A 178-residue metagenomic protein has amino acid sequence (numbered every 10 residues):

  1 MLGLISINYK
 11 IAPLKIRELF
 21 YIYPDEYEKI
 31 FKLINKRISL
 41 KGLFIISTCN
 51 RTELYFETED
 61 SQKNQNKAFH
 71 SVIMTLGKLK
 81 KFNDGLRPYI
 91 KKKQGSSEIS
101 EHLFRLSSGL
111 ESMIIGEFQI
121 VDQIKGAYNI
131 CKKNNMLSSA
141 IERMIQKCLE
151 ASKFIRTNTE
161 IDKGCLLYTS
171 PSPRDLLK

Functional and structural regions predicted by a protein language model:
M1-S112: A glycine-rich (often HGG/GG-containing) alpha/beta subdomain
R37, G116, P173-R174: Generic N-terminal initiation segments characterized by hydrophobic and/or small/turn-forming residues
L86-S170: Glycine/serine-rich phosphate-binding loop and adjoining beta1-alpha1 elements at the start of nucleotide-handling
Y168, P173-K178: Single conserved hydrophobic/aromatic residue that forms the stacking wall/gate of nucleotide- or nucleobase-binding
